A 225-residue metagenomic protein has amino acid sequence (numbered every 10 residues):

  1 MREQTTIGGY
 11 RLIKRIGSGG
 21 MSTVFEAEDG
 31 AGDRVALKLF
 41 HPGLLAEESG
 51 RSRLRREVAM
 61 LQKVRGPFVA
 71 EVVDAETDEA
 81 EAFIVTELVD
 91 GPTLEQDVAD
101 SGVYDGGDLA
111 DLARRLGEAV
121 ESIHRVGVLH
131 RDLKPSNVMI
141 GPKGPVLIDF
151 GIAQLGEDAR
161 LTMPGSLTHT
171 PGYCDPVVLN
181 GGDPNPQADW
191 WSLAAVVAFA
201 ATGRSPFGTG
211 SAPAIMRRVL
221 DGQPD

Functional and structural regions predicted by a protein language model:
L12-G19, V24: Protein kinase glycine-rich loop
H41-K63: AlphaC helix of the eukaryotic protein kinase fold
A75: Activation-segment/catalytic-loop signature of the eukaryotic protein kinase fold
E79-T93, D97, S101: Conserved short submotifs of the Hanks-type protein kinase catalytic core that shape the nucleotide-binding pocket
L112-A113: Activation segment signature within eukaryotic-like protein kinase domains
L116-V128: Protein kinase catalytic-loop region centered on the HRD/HxD motif
D189: Conserved catalytic-loop aspartate of Hanks-type protein kinases
